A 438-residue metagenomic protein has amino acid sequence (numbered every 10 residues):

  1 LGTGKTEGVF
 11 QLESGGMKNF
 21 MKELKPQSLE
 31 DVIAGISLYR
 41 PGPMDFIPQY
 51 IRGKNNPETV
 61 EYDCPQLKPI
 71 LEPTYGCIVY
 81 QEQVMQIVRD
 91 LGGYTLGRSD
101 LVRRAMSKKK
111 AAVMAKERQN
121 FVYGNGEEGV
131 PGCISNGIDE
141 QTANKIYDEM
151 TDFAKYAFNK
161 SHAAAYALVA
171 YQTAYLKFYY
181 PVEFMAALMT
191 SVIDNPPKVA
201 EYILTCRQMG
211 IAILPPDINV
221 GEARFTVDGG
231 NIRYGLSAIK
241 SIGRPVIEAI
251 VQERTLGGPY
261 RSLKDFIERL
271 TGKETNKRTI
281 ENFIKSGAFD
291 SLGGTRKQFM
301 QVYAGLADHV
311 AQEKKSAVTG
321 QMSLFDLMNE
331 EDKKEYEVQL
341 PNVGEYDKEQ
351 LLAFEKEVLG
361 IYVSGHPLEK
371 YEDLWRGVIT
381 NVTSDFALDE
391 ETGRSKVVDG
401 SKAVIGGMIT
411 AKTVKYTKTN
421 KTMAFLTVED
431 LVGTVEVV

Functional and structural regions predicted by a protein language model:
L1-V438: Noncatalytic, beta-rich nucleic-acid-contacting surfaces in large DNA/RNA-processing enzymes
